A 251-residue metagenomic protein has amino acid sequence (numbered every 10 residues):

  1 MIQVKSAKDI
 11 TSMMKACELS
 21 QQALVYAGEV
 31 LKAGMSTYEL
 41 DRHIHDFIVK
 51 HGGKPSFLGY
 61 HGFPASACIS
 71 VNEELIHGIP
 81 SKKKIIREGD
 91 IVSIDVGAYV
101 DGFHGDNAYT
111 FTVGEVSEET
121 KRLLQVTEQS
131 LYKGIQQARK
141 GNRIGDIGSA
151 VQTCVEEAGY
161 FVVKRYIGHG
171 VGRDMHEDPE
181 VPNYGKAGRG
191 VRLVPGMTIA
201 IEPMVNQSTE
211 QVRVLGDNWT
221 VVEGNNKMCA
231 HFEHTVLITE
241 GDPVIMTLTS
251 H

Functional and structural regions predicted by a protein language model:
M1-H251: Active-site neighborhoods and metal-handling regions in enzymes and metal-associated proteins
